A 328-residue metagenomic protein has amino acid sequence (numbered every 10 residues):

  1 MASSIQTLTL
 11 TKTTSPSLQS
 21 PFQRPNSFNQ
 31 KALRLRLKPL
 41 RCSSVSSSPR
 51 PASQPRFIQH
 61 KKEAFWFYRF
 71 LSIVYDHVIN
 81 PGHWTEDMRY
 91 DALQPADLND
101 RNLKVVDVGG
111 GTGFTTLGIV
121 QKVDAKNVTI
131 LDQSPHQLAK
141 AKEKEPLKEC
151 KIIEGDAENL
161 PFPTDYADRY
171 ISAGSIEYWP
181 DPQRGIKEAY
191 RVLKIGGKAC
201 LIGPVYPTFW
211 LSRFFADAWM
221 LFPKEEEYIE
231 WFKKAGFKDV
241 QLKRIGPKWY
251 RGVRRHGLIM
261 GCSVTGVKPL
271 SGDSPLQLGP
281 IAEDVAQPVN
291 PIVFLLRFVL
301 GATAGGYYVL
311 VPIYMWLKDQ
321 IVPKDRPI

Functional and structural regions predicted by a protein language model:
M1-A32: N-terminal chloroplast transit peptides
G82-K104, G118: Conserved alpha-helix/loop element of class I SAM-dependent methyltransferases that forms part of the SAM/SAH-binding
K104-L160: Class I SAM-dependent methyltransferase SAM/SAH-binding core
E158-Y170: A short acidic, Gly/Pro-enriched loop at the edge of an enzyme's catalytic core that lines a small-molecule cofactor
D168-D181: A short SAM/SAH-binding and catalytic strip from SAM-dependent methyltransferases
Q183-K198: A short glycine-rich, Lys/Arg-flanked "PGG" loop and its adjoining helix->strand segment in the class I
K198-E227: Conserved class I S-adenosyl-L-methionine
K238, K248-F294, M315-I328: Core SAM-dependent methyltransferase catalytic element
